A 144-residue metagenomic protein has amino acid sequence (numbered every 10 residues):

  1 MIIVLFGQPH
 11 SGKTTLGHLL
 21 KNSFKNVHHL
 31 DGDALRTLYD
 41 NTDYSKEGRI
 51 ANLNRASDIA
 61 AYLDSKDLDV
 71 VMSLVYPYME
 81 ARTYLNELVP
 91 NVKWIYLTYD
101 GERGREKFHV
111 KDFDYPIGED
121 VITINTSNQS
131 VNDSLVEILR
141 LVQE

Functional and structural regions predicted by a protein language model:
I2: Walker A (P-loop) ATP-phosphate-binding motif of ABC ATPase nucleotide-binding domains
L5: Hydrophobic anchor at the beta1->P-loop junction of P-loop NTPases
Q8: P-loop (Walker A) phosphate-binding loop of NTP-binding proteins
S11, G17-A61, S65: Conserved substrate/cofactor phosphate-moiety recognition/catalytic segment in nucleotide-dependent phosphotransferases
H18, N22, E87, R140: Short, well-ordered alpha-helices that flank and scaffold nucleotide-derived cofactor binding pockets
V27-H29, V92-Y96, V121-T123: Conserved beta-strand scaffold positions in the cores of enzyme catalytic domains, especially in NTP/NDP-utilizing
K46-P90, Y96-E102: Glycine-rich phosphate-binding loop used to anchor ATP phosphates in small-molecule kinases, encompassing both
L97-E144: Small-molecule kinase domains that catalyze NTP-dependent phosphoryl transfer to phosphate-bearing small molecules
